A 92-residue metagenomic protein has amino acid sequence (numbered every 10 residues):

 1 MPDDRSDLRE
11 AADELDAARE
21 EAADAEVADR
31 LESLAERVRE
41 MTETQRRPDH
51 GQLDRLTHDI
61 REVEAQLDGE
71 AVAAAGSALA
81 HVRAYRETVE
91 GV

Functional and structural regions predicted by a protein language model:
M1-V92: Acidic, polar-rich N-terminal leader regions of halophilic archaeal proteins
